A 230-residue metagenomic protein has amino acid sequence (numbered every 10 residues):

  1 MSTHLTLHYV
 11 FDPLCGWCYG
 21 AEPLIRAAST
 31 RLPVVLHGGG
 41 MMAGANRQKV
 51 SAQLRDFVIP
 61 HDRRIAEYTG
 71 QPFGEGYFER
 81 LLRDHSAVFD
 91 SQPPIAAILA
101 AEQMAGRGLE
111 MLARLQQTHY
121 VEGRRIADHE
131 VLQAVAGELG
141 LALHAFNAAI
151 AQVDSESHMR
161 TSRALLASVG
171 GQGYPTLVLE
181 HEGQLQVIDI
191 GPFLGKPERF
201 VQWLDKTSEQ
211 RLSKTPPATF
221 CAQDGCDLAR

Functional and structural regions predicted by a protein language model:
S2-H8: Extreme N-terminal starter segment of soluble prokaryotic enzymes
H4, P94, G173-Y174: A structure-centric signal for secondary-structure junctions around beta-strands
V10-L14, E22-A28, Q117-R230: C-terminal cap of thioredoxin/glutaredoxin-like
Y19-H119, F220-C221, C226: Structural alpha/beta surface segment adjacent to cysteine/selenocysteine redox centers across thiol/disulfide enzymes
